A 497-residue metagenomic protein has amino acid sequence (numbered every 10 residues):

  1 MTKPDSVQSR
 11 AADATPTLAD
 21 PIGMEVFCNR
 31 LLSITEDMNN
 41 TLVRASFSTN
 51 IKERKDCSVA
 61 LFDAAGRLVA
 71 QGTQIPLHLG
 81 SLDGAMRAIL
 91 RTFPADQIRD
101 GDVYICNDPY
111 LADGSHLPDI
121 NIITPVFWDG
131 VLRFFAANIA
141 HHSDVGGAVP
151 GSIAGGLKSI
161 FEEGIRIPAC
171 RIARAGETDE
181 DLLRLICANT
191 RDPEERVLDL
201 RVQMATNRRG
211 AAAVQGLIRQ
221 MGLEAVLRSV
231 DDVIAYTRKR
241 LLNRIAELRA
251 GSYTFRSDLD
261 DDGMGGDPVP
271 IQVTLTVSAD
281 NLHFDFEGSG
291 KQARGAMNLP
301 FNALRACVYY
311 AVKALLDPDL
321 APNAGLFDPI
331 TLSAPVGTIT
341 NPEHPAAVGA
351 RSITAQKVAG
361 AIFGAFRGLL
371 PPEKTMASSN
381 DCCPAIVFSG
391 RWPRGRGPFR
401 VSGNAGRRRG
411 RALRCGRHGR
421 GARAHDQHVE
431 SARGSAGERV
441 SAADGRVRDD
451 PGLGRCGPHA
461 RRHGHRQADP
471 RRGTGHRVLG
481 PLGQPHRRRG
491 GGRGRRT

Functional and structural regions predicted by a protein language model:
T2-D100, I105-W128, L132-H283, E287-T497: Glycine/proline-enriched, intrinsically flexible loops and inter-domain linkers
